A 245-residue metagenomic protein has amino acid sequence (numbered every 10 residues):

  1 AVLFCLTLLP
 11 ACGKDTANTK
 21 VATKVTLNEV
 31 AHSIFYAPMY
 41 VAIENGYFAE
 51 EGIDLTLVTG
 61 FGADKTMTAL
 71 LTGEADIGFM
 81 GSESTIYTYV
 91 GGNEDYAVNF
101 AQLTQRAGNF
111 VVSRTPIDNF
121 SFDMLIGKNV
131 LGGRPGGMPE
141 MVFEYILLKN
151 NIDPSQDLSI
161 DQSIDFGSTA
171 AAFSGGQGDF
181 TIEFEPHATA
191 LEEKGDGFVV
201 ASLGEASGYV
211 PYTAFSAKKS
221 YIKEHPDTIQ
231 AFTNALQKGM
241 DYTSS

Functional and structural regions predicted by a protein language model:
A1-L3: Sec-dependent N-terminal signal peptides
T7-A11: C-terminal motif of bacterial Sec signal peptides marking the signal peptidase cleavage site
C12-K20: Basic/polar N-terminal segments that are highly enriched at the extreme N-terminus, encompassing both cleavable
K14, N45-E50, F215-S245: Extended ligand-binding regions for polar small-molecule ligands
T19-D165, A172, D179-P186, D196 (+2 more regions): Short, glycine-/small- and polar/acidic-enriched structural segments that line small-molecule recognition paths
H187-A188, E205-S207, Y221-I222, G239: Short, catalytically relevant binding-site loops at active-site mouths
L191: Short helix- or helix-capping micro-motifs that position conserved polar/aromatic residues at function-defining sites
